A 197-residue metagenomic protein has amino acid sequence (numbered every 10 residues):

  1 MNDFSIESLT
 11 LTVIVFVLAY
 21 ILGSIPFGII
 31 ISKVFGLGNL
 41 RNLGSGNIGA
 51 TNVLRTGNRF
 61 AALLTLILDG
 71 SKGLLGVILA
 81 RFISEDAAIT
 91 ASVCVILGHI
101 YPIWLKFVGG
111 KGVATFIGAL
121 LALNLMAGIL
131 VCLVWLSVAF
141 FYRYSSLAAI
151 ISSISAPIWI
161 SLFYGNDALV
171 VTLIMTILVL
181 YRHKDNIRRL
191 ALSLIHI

Functional and structural regions predicted by a protein language model:
M1-T10: Short, strongly hydrophobic alpha-helical membrane anchors
L11-V34: N-terminal signal-anchor transmembrane alpha helix
A19-L22, V95-H99, W135, A139 (+1 more regions): Alpha-helical transmembrane segments of multi-pass membrane proteins
L40-R59, G118: Juxtamembrane helix-capping/reentrant segments at transmembrane boundaries
L54-G57, G76-S84, C94, G98 (+2 more regions): Interfacial segments of multi-pass membrane proteins
L105-V108, S137-I150: Membrane-helix interface "capping/anchor" motifs
I129, S145-S153, F163-M175: Loop-to-transmembrane alpha-helix initiation sites
I195-I197: Conserved small/polar residues in nucleotide/adenosyl-binding loops
